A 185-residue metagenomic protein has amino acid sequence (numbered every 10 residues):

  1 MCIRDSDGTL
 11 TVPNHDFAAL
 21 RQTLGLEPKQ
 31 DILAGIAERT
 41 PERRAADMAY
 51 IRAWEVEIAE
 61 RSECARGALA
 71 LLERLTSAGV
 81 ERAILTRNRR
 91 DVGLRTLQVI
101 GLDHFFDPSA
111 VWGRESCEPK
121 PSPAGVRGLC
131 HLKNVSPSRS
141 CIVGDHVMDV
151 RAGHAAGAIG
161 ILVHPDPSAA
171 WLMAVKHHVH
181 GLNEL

Functional and structural regions predicted by a protein language model:
M1-R44, A49: Active-site neighborhood of HAD-like aspartate-dependent phosphohydrolases
D7, E81, I159: Residue-level detector of anion-binding/catalytic polar loops
V12, I84-T86, L162: Hydrophobic residues in well-ordered beta-strands that form the structural core
L20-L24, I51-E55, G93-T96: Hydrophobic alpha-helical core bundles mediating ligand binding, dimerization, or RNAP-core interactions
R44-E55, F105-A110: Short, basic/glycine-rich phosphate-binding loops at helix/coil junctions that contact nucleotide phosphates
E57-I84, R90-L94, P123: Short, acidic loop-to-helix structural element flanking the phosphoryl-transfer center in phosphate-processing enzymes
R90, L94-L185: Asp-based, Mg2+/Mn2+-dependent phosphohydrolase catalytic module
